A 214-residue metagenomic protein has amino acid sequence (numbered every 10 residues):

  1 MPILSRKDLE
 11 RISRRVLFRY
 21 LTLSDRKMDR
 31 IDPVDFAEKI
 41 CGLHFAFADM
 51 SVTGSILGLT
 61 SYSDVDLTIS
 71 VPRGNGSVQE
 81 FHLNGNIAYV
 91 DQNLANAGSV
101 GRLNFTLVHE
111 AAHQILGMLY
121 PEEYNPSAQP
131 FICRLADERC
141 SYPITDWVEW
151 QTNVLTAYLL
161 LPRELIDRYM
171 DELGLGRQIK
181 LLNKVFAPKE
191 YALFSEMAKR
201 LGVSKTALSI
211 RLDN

Functional and structural regions predicted by a protein language model:
M1-N214: Active-site hotspot residues in diverse enzymes, especially metal/ion-binding acidic/histidine motifs
